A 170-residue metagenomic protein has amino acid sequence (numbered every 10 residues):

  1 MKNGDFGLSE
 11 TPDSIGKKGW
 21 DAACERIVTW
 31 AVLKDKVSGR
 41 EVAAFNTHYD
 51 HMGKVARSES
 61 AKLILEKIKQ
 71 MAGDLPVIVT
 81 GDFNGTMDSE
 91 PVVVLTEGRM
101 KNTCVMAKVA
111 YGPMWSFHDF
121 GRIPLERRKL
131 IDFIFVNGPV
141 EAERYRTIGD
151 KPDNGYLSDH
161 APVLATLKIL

Functional and structural regions predicted by a protein language model:
M1-E41, R146-T147: Structured beta-strand-rich core segments of catalytic domains in phosphoester-bond hydrolases
D5-G7, N46-Y49: Short, structured patches in soluble enzyme cores that scaffold and shape functional sites
V28-V32, N46, F133-I134, P162-L164: Conserved hydrophobic/aromatic beta-strand scaffold that supports enzyme active sites
D35, H48-Y49, L167-I169: Short beta-strand segments enriched in hydrophobic/aromatic residues within well-folded beta-rich domains
E41-A43, V77: The start of beta-strands in P-loop NTPase/AAA+ ATPase cores
T47-Y49, D82-F83, A161: Active-site metal-binding loops of divalent metal-dependent hydrolases
M52: Pocket-lining segment of extracytoplasmic ligand-binding domains
V55, E59, E66-V77, G85-L170: Metal-dependent phosphoester-hydrolase catalytic domains
